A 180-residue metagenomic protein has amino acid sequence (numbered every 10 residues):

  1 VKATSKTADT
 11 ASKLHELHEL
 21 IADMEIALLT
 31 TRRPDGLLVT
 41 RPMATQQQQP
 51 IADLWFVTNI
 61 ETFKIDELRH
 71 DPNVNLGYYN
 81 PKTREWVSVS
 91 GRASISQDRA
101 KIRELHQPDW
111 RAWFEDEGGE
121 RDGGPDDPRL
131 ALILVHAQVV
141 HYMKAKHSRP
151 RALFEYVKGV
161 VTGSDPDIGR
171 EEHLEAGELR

Functional and structural regions predicted by a protein language model:
K2-A8, D122-R180: C-terminal edge-of-domain segments
K6-I26: Short, basic/aromatic recognition patches
E19-D35, V74-Y78: A short, Trp-centered hydrophobic/proline-enriched beta-strand micro-motif
L38-P42: A positional/architectural concept
M43-Q47: A short, well-structured catalytic beta-strand-centered motif of the EAL phosphodiesterase domain for c-di-GMP
P50-W55: Short active-site oxyanion
V57-N59, Y79: Short His-Asn-centered micro-motif
K64-A137: Short, structured beta-strand-loop surface elements
